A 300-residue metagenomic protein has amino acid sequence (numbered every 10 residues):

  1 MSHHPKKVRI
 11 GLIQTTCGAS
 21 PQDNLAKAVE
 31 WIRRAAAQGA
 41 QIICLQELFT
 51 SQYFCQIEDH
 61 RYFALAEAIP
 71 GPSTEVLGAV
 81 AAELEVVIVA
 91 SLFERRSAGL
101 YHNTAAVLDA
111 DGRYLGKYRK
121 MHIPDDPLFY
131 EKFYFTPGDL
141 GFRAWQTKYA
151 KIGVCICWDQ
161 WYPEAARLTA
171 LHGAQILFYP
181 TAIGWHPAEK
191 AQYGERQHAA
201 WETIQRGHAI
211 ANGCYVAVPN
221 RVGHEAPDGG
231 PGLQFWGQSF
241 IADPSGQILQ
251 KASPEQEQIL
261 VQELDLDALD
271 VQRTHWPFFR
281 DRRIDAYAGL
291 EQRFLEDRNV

Functional and structural regions predicted by a protein language model:
M1-I42, F178: N-terminal active-site segment of His-dependent metallophosphoesterases
K7-A19, T104, K117-K120, A144 (+2 more regions): Active-site-proximal beta-strand elements of phosphoester/diester hydrolases
I10, V107-L115, F240-Q250: Short, glycine-anchored, charge-dense loop/turn motifs used at functional sites
P21, E30-K117, I183-G207, A211-N212: Cys-nucleophile CN-hydrolase/nitrilase-fold catalytic domain and related Cys-dependent amidase chemistry that acts on
A66-V89, K151, C157-I259: CN hydrolase (nitrilase-like) catalytic-core segments centered on the catalytic cysteine and neighboring Lys/Glu
A90-L92, T104-V107, R143, S239-I241 (+1 more regions): Short beta-strand scaffold segments in enzyme catalytic cores
K120-Y134, Q256-R273: A short, polar/charged loop-to-alpha-helix boundary motif
F142-Q175, T181, L269-V300: Cysteine/selenocysteine-centered motifs that mediate thiol-based redox chemistry or coordinate metal-sulfur cofactors
